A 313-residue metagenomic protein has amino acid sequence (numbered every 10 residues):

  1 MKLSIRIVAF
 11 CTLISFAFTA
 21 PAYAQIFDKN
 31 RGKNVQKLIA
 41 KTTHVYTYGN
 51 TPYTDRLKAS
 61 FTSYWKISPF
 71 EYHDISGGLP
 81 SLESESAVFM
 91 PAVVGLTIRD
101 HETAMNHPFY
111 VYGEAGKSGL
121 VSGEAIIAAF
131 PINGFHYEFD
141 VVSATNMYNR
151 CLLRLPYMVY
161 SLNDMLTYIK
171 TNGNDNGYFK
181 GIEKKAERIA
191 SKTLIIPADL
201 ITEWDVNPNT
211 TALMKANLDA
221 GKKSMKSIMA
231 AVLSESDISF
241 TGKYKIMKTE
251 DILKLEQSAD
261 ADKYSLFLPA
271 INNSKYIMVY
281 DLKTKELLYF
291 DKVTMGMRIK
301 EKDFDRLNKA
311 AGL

Functional and structural regions predicted by a protein language model:
M1-N30: Bacterial Sec-dependent N-terminal signal peptides
P21-P52, R56, W65-S68, Y72 (+2 more regions): Sec-dependent signal peptide cleavage junction
Q25-V111, G116-V121: Start-of-domain marker
T43, F89, L194, I277-V279: Hydrophobic beta-strand residues in large extracellular and virion-surface proteins
D55-F70, I126, L213-A220, L288-M295: Extended intrinsically disordered, low-complexity coil regions enriched in Ser, Thr, Gly, Ala and often Pro
V93-V159, S234-L313: Amphipathic beta-strand/beta-sheet edge segments enriched in Tyr/Trp
N172-S274: Flexible, glycine-rich surface segments
